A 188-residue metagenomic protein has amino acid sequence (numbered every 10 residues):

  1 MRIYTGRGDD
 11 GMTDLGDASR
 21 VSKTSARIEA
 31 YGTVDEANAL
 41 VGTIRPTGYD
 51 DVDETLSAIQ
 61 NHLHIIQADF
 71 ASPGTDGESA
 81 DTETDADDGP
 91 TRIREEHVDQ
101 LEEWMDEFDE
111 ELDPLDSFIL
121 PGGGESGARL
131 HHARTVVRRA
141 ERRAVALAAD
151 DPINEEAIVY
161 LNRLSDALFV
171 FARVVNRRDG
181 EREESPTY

Functional and structural regions predicted by a protein language model:
M1-Y188: Phosphate/pyrophosphate-binding loop motifs in nucleotide- or prenyl diphosphate-using proteins
